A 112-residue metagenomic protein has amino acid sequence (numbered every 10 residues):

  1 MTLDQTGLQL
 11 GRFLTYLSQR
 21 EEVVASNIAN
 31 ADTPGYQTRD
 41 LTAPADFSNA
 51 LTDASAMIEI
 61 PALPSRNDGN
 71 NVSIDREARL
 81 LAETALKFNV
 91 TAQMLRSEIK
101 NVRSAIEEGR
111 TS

Functional and structural regions predicted by a protein language model:
M1-S112: Amphipathic alpha-helical polymerization modules
